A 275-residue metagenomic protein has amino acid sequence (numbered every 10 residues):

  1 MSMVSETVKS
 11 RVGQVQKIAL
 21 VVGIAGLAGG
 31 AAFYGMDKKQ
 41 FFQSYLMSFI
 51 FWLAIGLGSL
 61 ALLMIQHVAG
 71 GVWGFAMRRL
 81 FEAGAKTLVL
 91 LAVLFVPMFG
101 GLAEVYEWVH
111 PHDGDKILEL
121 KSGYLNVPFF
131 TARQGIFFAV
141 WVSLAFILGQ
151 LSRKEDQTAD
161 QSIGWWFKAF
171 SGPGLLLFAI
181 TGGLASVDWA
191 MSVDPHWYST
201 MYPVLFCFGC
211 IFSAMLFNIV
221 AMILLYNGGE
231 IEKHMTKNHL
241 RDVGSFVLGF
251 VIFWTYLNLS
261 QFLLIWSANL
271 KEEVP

Functional and structural regions predicted by a protein language model:
M1-G56, S122: N-terminal regions that are enriched for targeting/export leaders and immediately downstream pro/stem segments
S2-S5, Y45, L57-L60, M64 (+6 more regions): Generic preference for well-ordered secondary structure
M3, V68-V72, A76, K116-G123 (+4 more regions): Juxtamembrane loop-helix boundary motifs flanking transmembrane segments in multi-pass membrane proteins
V8, D37, F41-F42, S48-A54 (+8 more regions): Mixed-charge, polar/low-complexity N-terminal
S10-V22, L27-A31, V127-P275: Long, contiguous internal "core" modules enriched in hydrophobic/ aromatic residues
K39-V72, P203-L225: Alpha-helical transmembrane segments and their immediate interhelical/interface regions in integral membrane proteins
F49-Q157, S171-G174: Transmembrane-helix bundle segments that line or gate the permeation/cavity pathway in multi-pass membrane proteins
